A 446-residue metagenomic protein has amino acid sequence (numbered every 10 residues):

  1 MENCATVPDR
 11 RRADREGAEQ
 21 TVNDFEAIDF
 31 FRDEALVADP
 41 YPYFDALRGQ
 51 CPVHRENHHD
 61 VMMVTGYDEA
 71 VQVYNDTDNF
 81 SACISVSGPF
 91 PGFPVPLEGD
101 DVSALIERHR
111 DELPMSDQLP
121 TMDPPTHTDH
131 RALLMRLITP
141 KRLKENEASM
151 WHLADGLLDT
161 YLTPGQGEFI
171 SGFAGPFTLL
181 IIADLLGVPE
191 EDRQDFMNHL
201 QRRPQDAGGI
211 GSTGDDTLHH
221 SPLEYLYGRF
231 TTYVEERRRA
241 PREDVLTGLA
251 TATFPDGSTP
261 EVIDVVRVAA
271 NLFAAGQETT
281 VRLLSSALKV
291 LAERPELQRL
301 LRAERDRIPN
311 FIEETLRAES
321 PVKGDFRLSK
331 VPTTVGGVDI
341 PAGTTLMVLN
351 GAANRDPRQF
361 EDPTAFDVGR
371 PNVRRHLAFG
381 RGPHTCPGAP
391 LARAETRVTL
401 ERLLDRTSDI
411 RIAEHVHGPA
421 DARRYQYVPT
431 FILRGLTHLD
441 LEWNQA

Functional and structural regions predicted by a protein language model:
E2-A446: Cytochrome P450
